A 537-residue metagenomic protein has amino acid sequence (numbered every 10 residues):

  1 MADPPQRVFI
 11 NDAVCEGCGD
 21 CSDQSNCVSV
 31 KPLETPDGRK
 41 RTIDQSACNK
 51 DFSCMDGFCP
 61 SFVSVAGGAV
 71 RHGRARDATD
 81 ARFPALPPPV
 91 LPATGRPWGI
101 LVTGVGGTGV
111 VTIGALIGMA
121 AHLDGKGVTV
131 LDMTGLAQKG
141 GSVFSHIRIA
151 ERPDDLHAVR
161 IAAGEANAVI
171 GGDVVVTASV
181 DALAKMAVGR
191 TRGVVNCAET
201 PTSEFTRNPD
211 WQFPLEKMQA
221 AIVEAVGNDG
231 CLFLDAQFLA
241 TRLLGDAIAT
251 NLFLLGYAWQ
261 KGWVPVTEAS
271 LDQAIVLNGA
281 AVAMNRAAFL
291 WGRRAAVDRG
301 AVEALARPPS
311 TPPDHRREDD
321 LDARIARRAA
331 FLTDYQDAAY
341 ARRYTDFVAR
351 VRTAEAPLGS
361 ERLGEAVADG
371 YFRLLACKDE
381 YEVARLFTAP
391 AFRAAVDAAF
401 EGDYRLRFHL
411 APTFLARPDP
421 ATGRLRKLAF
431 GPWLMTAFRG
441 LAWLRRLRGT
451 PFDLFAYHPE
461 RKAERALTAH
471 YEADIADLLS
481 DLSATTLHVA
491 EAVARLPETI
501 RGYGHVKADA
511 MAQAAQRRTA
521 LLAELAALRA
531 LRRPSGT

Functional and structural regions predicted by a protein language model:
M1-A93: Ferredoxin-type iron-sulfur electron-transfer modules and their immediate structural context
V8-I10, I100, Y371: Short, hydrophobic beta-strand segments
F9-D12, C18-C21, T42-Q45, S53-D56 (+14 more regions): Electropositive phosphate-/nucleotide-binding environments in soluble metabolic enzymes
D23-N26, P36-R39, G57, V110-I113 (+3 more regions): Extended hydrophobic-aromatic, low-complexity segments
M55, G104-A120, D246-L252, Y257 (+3 more regions): Conserved phosphate/anionic-ligand binding catalytic regions in large, soluble enzymes, centered on
V63-T103, T108-A349, R393, P420-T422 (+3 more regions): Active-site cofactor/cluster-binding pocket
L271-N278, V282-T537: Active-site loops and adjacent core secondary-structure elements that bind or stabilize anionic groups
